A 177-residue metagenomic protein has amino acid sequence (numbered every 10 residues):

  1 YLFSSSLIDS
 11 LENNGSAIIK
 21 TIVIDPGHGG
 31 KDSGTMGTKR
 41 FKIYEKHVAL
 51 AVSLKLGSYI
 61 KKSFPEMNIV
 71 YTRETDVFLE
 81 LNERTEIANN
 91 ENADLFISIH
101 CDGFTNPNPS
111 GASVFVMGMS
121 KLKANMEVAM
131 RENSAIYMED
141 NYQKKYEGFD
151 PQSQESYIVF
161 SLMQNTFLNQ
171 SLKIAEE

Functional and structural regions predicted by a protein language model:
F3-F149, Q164-E176: Catalytic-core regions of hydrolytic enzymes
S153-S156: Short, basic/glycine-rich phosphate-binding loops at helix/coil junctions that contact nucleotide phosphates
I158-Q164: Flexible glycine/proline-enriched surface loops and loop-helix/loop-strand junctions
